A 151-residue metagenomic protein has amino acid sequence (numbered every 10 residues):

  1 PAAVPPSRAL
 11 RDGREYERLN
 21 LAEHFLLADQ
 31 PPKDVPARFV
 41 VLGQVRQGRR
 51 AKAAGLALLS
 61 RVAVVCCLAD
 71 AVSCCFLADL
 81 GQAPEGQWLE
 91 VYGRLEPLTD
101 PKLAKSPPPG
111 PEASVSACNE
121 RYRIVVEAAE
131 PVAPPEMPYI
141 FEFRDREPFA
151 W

Functional and structural regions predicted by a protein language model:
P1-W151: OB-fold and OB-like single-stranded nucleic-acid-recognition modules and their adjacent interaction interfaces
